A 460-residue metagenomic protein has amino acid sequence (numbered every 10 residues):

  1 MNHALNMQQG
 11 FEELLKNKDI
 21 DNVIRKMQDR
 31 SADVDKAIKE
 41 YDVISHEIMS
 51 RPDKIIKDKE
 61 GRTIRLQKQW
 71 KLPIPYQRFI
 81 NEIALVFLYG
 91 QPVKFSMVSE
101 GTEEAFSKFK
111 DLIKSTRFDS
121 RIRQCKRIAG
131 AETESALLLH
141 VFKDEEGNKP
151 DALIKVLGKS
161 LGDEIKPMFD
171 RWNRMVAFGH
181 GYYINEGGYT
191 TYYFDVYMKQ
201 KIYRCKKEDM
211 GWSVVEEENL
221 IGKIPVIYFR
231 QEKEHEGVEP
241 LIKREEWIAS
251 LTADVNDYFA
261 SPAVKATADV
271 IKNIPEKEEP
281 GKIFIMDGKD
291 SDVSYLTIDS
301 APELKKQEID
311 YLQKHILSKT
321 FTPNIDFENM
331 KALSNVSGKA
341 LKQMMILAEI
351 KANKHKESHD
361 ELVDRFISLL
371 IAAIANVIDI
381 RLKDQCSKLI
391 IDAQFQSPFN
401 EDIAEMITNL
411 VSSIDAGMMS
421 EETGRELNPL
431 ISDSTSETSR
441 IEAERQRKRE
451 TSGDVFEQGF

Functional and structural regions predicted by a protein language model:
M1, K243-E246, S250-V264, A443 (+1 more regions): Glycine- and charge-rich intrinsically disordered segments
M1-A152, F456: Extended, helix-rich architectural segments
V34, I55, G90, T116-R123 (+10 more regions): Short secondary-structure junctions and interdomain/linker hinges
G101, A105, I113-R121, A129 (+4 more regions): Short amphipathic alpha-helical segments
A105-F109, S291-Y295, M345: A short, surface-exposed helix-loop junction/capping segment
R123-R230: Extended, regular secondary-structure scaffolds
G211-K342: Extended, charged amphipathic alpha-helical segments
N273, E278, D287-S291, L304 (+1 more regions): C-terminal helix-loop subdomains that flank or include functional centers
